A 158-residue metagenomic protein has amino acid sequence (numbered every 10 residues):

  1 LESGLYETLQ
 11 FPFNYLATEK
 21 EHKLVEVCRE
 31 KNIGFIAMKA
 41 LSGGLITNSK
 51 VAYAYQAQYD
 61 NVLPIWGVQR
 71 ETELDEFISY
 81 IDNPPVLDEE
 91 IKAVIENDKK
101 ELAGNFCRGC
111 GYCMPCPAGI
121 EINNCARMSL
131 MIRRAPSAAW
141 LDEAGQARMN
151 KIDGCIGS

Functional and structural regions predicted by a protein language model:
L1-E2, I120: N-terminal-biased segments
E2-L5, E26-V27: Short, surface-exposed basic-aromatic patches at helix termini and helix-loop junctions that form
L5, A17-K20, E73: Short acidic-hydrophobic sequence patches enriched in Asp/Glu that either
L5-Y6, I81: Short, surface-exposed, charged loop/turn segments at secondary-structure junctions
E7-Q10, V62: Conserved acidic residues
Q10-T18: Catalytic beta/alpha-barrel core
K23-S158: Structured C-terminal cap/extension of enzyme domains
